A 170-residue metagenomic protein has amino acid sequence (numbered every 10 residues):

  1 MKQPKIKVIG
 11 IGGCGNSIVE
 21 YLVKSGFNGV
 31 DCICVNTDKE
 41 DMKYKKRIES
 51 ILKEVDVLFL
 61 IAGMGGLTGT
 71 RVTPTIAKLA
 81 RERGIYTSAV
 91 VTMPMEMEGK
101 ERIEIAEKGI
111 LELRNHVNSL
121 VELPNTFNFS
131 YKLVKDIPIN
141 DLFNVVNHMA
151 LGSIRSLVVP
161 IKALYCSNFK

Functional and structural regions predicted by a protein language model:
M1-K170: Tubulin/FtsZ superfamily GTPase core signature
